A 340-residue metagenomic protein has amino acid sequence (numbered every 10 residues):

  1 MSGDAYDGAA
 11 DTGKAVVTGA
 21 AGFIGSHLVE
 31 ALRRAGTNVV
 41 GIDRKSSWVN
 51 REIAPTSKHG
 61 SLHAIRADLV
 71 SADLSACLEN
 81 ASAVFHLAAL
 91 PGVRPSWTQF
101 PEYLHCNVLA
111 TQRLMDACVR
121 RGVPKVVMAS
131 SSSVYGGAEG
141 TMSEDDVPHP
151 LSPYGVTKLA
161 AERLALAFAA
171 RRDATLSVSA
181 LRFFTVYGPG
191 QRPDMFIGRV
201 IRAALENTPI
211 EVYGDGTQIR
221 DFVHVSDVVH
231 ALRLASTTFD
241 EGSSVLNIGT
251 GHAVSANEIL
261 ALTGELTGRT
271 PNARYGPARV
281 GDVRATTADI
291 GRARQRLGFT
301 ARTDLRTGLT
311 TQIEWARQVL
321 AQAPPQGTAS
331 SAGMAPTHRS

Functional and structural regions predicted by a protein language model:
M1-R182, T303: N-terminal Rossmann-like NAD(P)+-binding domain of SDR-like oxidoreductases, especially those catalyzing
M1-Y6, K14, L305-S340: Amphipathic terminal alpha-helices
L28, L232-S236, T263, L309-A316: Hydrophobic "lid"/C-terminal helical patch of Rossmann-like NAD(P)-dependent dehydrogenase/epimerase domains
R113-D116, L164, F222, D227-H230 (+1 more regions): Conserved mid-core alpha-helix of short-chain dehydrogenase/reductase
L159, A174, V186-R199, E206-T208 (+6 more regions): Glycine/proline-rich active-site loop of Rossmann-fold NAD(P)-dependent oxidoreductases
A160, L164, F168, V200 (+2 more regions): Hydrophobic alpha-helix immediately C-terminal to the catalytic Tyr-X-X-X-Lys motif of short-chain
F196, S255-T267, G308-Q312: PAPS/PAP-binding and catalytic site of the sulfotransferase fold
V225, V245, N257, R279-T307 (+1 more regions): Conserved C-terminal active-site "lid" loop/helix of NAD(P)H-dependent oxidoreductases that clamps the redox cofactor
